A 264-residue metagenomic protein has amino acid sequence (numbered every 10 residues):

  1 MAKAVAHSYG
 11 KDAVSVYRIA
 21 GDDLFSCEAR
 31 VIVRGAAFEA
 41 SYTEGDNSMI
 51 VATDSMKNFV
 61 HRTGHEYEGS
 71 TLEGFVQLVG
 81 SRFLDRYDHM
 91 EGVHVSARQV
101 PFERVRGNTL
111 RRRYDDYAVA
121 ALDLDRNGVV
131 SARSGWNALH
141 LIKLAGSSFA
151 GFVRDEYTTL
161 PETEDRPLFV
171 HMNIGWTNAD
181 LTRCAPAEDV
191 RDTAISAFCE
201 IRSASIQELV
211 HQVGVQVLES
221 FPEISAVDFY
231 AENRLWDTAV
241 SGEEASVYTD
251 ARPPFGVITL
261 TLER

Functional and structural regions predicted by a protein language model:
M1-R264: N-terminal intrinsically disordered, cationic/polar leader segments that include organellar targeting peptides
